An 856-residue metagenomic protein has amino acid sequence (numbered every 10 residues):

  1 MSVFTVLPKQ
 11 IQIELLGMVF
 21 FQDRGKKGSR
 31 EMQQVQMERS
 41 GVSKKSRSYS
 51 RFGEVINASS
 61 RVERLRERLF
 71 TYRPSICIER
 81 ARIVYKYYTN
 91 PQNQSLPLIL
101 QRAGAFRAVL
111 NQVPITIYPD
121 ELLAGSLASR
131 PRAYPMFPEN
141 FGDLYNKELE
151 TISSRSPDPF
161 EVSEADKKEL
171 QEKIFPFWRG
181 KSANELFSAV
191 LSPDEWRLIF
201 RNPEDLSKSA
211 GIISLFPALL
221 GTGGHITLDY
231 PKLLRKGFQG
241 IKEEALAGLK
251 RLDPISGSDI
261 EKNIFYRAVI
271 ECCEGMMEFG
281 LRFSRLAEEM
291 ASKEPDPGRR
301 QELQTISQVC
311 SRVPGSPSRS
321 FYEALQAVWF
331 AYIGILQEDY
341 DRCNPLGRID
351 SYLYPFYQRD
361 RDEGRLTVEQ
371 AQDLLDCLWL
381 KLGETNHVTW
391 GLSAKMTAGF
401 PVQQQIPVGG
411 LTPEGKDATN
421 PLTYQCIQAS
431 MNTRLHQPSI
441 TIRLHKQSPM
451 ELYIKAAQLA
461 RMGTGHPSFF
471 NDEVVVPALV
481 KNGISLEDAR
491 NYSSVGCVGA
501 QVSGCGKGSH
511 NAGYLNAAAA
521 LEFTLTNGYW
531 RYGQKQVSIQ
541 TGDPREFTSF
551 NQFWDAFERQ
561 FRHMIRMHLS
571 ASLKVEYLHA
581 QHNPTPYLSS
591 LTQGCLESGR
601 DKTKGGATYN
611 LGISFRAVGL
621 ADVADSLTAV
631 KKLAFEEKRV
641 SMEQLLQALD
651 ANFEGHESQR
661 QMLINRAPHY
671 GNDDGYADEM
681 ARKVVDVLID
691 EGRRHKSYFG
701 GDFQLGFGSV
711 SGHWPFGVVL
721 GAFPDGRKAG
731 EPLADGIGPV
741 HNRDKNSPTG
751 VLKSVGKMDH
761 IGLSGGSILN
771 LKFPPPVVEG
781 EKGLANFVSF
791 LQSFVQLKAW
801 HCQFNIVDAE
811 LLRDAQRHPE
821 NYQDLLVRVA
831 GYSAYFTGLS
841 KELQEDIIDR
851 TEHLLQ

Functional and structural regions predicted by a protein language model:
M1-Q34: N-terminal amphipathic/basic-hydrophobic helices that include classical n-h-c signal peptides and signal-anchor
Q33-Y266, G298, E302-Q856: Conserved catalytic cores of very large enzyme subunits
R267-E278: Extended non-globular scaffold/tether segments
E278, R282-R285, E289: Extended, non-transmembrane alpha-helical coiled-coils
M290-E294, G298: A conserved hydrophobic secondary-structure block that centers on an alpha-helix together with its immediately flanking
